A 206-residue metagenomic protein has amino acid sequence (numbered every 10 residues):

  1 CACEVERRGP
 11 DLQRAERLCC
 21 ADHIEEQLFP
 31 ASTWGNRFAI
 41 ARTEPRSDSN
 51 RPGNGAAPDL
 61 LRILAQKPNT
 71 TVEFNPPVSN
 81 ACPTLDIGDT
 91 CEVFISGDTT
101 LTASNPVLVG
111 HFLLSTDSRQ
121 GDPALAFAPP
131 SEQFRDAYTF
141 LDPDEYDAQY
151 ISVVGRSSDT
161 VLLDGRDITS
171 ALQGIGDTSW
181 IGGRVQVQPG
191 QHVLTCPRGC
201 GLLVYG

Functional and structural regions predicted by a protein language model:
C1-G206: Extracellular lectin-like interaction modules
